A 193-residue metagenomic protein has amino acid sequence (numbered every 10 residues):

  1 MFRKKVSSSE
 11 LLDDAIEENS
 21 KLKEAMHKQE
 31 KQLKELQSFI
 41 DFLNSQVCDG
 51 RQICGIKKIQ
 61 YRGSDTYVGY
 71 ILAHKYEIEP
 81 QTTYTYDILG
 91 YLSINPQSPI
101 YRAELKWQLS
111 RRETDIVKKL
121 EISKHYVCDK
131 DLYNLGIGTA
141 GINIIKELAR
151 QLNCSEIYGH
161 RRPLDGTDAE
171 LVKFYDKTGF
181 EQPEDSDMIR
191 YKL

Functional and structural regions predicted by a protein language model:
M1-K34: Acidic, low-complexity intrinsically disordered segments
H27-R112, H125: Extended, charged coiled-coil scaffold/tether segments in eukaryotic proteins that mediate oligomerization
E113-K130: Conserved acetyl-CoA binding element of GNAT-fold acetyltransferases
V127, R150, F180-E181: Beta-rich extracellular carbohydrate-active architectures
Y133-A149: Conserved acetyl-CoA-binding loop-helix of GNAT-fold acetyltransferases
I157-V172, D176, M188-L193: Conserved beta-strand-loop-alpha-helix junction that forms the acyl-donor binding cleft
